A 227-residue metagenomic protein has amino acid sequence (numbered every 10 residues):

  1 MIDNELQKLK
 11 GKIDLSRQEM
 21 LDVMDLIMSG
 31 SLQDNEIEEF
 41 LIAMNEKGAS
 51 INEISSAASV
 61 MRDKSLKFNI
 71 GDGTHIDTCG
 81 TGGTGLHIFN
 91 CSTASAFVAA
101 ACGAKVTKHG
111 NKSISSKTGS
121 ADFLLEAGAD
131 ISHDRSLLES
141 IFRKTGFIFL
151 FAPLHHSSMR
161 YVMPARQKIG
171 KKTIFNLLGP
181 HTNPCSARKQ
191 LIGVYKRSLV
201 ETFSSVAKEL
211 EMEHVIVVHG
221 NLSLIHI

Functional and structural regions predicted by a protein language model:
M1-I88: Acidic, glycine/proline-rich low-complexity segments that act as flexible tails and inter-domain linkers
K10-I13, M28-S31, M44-I51, A58-N69 (+7 more regions): Structural signal for hydrophobic packing residues in well-ordered secondary-structure cores of soluble enzyme domains
L41, F89-T145: A glycine-rich phosphate/pyrophosphate-binding beta-strand-loop-alpha-helix module
D77-T78, V106-G110, I131-D134, F149-F151 (+2 more regions): General beta-strand structural signal in soluble alpha/beta enzymes
G80-G85, G110-S116, H155, N221-S223: Acidic, glycine-rich active-site loops and adjacent beta-strand->loop/helix elements that engage anionic groups
L137-V194: Phosphate/diphosphate-binding glycine-rich loops and adjacent basic-rich segments that engage nucleotide
I192-E209: Gly/Ser/Thr-rich active-site loops/lids in small-molecule metabolic enzymes that frequently grip phosphoryl groups
I225-I227: Conserved small/polar residues in nucleotide/adenosyl-binding loops
